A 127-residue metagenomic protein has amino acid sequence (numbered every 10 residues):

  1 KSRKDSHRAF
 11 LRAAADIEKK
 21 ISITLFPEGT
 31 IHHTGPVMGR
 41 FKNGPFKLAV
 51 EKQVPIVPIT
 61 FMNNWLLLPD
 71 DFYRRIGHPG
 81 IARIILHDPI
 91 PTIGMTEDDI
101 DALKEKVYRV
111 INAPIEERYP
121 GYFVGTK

Functional and structural regions predicted by a protein language model:
K1-K4: Catalytic core of membrane glycerolipid acyltransferases/transacylases, capturing the structured, soluble-facing
H7-K127: Non-catalytic C-terminal accessory region of glycerolipid acyltransferases and related lyso-lipid remodeling enzymes
